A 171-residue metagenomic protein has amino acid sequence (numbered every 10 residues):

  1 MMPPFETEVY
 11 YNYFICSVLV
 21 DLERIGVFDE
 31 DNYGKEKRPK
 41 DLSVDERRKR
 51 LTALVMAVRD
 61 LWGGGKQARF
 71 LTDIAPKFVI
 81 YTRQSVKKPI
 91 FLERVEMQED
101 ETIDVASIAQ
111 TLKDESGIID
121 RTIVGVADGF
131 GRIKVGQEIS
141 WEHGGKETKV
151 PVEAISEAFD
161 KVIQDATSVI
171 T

Functional and structural regions predicted by a protein language model:
M1-T171: Basic polyanion-binding and macromolecular-assembly surfaces
